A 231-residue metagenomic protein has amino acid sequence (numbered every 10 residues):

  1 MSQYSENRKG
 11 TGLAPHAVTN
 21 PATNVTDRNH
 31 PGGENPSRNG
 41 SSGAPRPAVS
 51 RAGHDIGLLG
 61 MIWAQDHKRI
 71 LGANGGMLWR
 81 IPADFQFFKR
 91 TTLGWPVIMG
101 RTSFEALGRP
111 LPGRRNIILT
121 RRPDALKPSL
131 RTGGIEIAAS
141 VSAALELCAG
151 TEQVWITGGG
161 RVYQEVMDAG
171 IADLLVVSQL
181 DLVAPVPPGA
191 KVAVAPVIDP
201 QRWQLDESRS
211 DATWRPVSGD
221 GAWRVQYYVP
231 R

Functional and structural regions predicted by a protein language model:
S2-H16, N39, P45-R231: Enzymes that bind and transform nitrogen-containing heteroaromatic metabolites
T11, T19, T23-T26: Threonine-centered tandem repeat motifs in low-complexity domains
